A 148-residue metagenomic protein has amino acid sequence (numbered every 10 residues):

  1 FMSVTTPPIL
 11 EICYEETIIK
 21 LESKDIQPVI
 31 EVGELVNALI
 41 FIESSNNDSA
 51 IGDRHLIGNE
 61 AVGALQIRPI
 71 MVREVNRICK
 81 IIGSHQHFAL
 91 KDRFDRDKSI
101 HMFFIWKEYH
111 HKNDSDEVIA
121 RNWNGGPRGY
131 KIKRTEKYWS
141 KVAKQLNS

Functional and structural regions predicted by a protein language model:
I9, C13-S148: Catalytic glycan-binding domains that act on GlcNAc-containing polysaccharides
